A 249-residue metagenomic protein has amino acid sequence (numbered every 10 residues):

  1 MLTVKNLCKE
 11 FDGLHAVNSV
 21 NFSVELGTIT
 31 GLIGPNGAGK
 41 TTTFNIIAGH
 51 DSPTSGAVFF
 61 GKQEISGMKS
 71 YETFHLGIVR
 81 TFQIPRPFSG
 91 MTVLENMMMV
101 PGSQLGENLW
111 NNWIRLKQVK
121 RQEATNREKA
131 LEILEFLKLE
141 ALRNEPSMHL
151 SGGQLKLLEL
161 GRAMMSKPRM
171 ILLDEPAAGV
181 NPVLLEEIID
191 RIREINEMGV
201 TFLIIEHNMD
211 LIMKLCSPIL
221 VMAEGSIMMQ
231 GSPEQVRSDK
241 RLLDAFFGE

Functional and structural regions predicted by a protein language model:
I33-P35: The feature captures the beta-strand-to-loop junction immediately N-terminal to the Walker
G56-Q63, H75-L76: Conserved ABC transporter NBD signature motif
W110-L142, D190-R193: Conserved ABC ATPase "signature" region
K167: Conserved catalytic motifs of ABC-family nucleotide-binding domains
I171-E175: Catalytic Walker B motif of ABC-type/P-loop ATPase nucleotide-binding domains
